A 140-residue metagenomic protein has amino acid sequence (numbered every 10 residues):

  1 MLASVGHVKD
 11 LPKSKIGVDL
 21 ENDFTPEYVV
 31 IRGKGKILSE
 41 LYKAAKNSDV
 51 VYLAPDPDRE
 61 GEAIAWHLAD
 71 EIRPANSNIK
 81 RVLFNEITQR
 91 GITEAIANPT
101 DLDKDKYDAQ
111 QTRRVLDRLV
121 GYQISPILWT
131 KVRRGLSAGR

Functional and structural regions predicted by a protein language model:
M1-I124, L128: Intrinsically disordered, low-complexity regulatory segments
P126-R140: Charge-patterned, long linear interaction tracts outside catalytic cores
